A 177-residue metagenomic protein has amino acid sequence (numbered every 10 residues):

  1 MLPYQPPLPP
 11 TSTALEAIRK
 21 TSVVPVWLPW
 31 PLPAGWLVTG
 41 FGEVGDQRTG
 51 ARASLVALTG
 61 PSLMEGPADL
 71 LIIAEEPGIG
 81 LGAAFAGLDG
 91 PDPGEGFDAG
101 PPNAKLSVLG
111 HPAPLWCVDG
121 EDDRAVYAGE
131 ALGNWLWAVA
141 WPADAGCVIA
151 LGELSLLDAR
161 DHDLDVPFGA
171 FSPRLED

Functional and structural regions predicted by a protein language model:
M1-S22: N-terminal cysteine/histidine-rich coordination modules
Q5-P7, T49, L151: A generic "cationic amphipathic patch" detector
K20, L28-W30, L109: Intrinsically disordered, low-complexity regions enriched in Ser/Pro/Gly/Gln/His and often acidic
P25: Acidic-basic catalytic patches of nuclease active cores, encompassing PD-(D/E)XK and other metal-cofactor nuclease
L28-T39: Proline-anchored loop/turn motifs at beta-strand termini and strand-loop-strand connectors
P33-A34, L63-E65, E130-L136: Short, solvent-exposed coil/turn segments at beta-strand boundaries
L37-C117: Short, solvent-exposed recognition patches
A99-D177: A short, solvent-exposed beta-edge/loop patch
